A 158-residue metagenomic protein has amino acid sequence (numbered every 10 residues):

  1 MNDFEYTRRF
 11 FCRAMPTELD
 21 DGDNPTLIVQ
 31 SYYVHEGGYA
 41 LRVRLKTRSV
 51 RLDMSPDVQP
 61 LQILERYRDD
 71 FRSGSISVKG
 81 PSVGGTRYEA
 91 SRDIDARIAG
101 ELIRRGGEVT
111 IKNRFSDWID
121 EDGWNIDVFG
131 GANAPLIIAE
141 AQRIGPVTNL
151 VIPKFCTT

Functional and structural regions predicted by a protein language model:
M1-T158: Phosphate-end processing signature that detects enzymes handling 5′-triphosphorylated RNA and polyphosphate
